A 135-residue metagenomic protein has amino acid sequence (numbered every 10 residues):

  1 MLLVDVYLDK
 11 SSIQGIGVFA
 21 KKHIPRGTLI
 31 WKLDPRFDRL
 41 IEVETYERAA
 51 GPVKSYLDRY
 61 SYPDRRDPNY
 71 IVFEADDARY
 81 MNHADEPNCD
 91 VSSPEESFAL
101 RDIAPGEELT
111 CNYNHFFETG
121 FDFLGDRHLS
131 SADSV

Functional and structural regions predicted by a protein language model:
M1-V135: Conserved catalytic SET/PR domain of SAM-dependent protein methyltransferases, capturing the structural core that binds
